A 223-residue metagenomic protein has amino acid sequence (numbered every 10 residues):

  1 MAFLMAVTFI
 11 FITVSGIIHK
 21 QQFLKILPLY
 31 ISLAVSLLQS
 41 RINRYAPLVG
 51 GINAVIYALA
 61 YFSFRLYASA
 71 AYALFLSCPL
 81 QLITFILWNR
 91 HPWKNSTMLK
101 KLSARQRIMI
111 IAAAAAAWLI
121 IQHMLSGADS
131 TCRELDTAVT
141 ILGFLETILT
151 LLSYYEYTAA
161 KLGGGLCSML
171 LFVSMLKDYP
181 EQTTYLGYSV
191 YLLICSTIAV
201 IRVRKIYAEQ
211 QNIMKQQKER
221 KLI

Functional and structural regions predicted by a protein language model:
M1-M5, L102-M109: N-terminal membrane topogenic signal
M1-Q21: Membrane topogenic helices and adjacent juxtamembrane segments
I18-H19, L59-A70, H123-C132, L176-T183: Helix-coil boundary and interhelical linker segments in multi-pass alpha-helical membrane proteins
Y30-L38, I56-L59, F75-I86, T140-T147 (+2 more regions): Alpha-helical transmembrane segments and their membrane-interface exit regions
S36, A54-F64, A116-Q122, L166-K177: Hydrophobic alpha-helical transmembrane segments and adjacent interfacial helices in integral membrane proteins
G50, Y57-K100: Internal transmembrane alpha-helix with an interfacial aromatic "cap," most often the third helix
A116-R133, T137-E156: Alpha-helical transmembrane segments in multipass membrane proteins, preferentially the mid-helix core
I148-K221: C-terminal transmembrane-bundle signature of multipass membrane proteins, characterized by strong activation on
